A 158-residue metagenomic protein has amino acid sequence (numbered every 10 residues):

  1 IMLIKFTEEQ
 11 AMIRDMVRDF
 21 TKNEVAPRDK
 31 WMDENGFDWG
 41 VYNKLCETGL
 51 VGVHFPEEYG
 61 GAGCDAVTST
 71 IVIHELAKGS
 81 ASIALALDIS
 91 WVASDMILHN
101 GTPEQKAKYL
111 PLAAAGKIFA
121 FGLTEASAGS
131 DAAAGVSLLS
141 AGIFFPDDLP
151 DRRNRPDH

Functional and structural regions predicted by a protein language model:
E9-N23: A non-catalytic, amphipathic alpha-helix used as a structural packing/dimerization or gating element in enzyme scaffolds
E24-H158: Glycine-rich flavin
